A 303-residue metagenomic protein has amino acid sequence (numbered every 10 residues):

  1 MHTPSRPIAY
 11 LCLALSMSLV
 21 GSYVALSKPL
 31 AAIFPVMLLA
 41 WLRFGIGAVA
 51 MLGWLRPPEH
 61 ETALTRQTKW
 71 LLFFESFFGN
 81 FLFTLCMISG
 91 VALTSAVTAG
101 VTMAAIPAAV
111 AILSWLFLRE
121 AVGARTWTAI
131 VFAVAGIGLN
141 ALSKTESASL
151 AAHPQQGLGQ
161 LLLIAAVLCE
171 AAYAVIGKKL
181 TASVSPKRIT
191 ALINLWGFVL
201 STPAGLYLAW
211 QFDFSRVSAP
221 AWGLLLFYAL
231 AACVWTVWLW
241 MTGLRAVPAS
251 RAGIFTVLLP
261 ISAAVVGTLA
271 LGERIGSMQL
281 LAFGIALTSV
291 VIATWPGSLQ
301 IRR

Functional and structural regions predicted by a protein language model:
M1-W41, L150-K179, L200-P203, R303: Glycine-/small-residue-enriched transmembrane alpha-helix faces in small-molecule transporters and effluxers
M17-G21, E75-T84, I106-P107, A141 (+6 more regions): Transmembrane alpha-helical core positions of polytopic small-molecule transporters
L19-V24, L52-M103, L139, A229-V247: Specific transmembrane alpha-helical segments of multi-pass solute transporters/efflux pumps, especially DMT/EamA
A25-I33, A92, A141-Q156, Y207-P220 (+2 more regions): Membrane-interface helix termini and inter-helical loops of multi-pass transporters
A32-L82, A109-V110, L168-I176, A191-A209 (+4 more regions): Transmembrane alpha-helices of multi-pass small-molecule transport proteins
A40-L42, N80, T84-L85, A96-A105 (+2 more regions): Helix-helix packing/entry segments at the starts of transmembrane helices
M51, L113, V122-T145, V257 (+2 more regions): Hydrophobic transmembrane alpha-helices of multi-pass small-molecule transport proteins
Q67-E75, V122-A135, V184-N194: Cytoplasmic-side transmembrane-helix entry/capping segments in multi-pass membrane proteins
